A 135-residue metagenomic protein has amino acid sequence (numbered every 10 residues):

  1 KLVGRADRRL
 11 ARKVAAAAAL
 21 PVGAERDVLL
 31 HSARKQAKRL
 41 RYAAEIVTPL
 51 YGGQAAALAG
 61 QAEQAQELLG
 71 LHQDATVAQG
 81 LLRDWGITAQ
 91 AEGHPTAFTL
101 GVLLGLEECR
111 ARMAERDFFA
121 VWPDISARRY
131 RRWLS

Functional and structural regions predicted by a protein language model:
K1-S135: Cationic, histidine-enriched alpha-helical/coil surfaces that engage anionic ligands
